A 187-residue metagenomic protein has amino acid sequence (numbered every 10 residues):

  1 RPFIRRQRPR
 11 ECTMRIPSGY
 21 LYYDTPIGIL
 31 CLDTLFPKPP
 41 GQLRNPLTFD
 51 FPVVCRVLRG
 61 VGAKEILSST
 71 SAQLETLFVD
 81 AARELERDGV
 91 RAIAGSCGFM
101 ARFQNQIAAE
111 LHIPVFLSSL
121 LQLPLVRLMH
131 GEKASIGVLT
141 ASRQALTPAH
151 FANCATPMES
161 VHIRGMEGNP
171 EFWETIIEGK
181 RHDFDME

Functional and structural regions predicted by a protein language model:
R1-T13: Short, Lys/Arg-enriched N-terminal segments with co-localized hydrophobic residues within the first ~10-30 amino acids
M14-T76, T140-D185: N-terminal glycine-rich anion-binding loop in soluble enzyme alpha/beta folds
L35, A92-Q104, S119-Q122, A141-A145: Gly/Ser/Thr-rich loops at beta-strand to alpha-helix junctions that form or flank small-molecule/cofactor-binding
Q73-G89, E187: Short, well-structured alpha-helical segments in soluble
T76, D80, F99-Q106, E110: N-terminal active-site wall of soluble small-molecule enzyme domains
G89-I93, H112-I113: Short active-site oxyanion
A108-M129: Short, acidic/small-residue loops that bind anionic groups at enzyme active sites
